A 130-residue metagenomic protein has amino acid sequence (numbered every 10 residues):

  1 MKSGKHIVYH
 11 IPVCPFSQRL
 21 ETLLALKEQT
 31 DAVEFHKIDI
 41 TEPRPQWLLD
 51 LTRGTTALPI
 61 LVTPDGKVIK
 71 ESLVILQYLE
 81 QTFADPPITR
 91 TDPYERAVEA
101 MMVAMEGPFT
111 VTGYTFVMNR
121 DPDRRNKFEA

Functional and structural regions predicted by a protein language model:
M1-E129: GST-like domain detector, emphasizing the conserved glutathione-binding G-site in the N-terminal thioredoxin-like
